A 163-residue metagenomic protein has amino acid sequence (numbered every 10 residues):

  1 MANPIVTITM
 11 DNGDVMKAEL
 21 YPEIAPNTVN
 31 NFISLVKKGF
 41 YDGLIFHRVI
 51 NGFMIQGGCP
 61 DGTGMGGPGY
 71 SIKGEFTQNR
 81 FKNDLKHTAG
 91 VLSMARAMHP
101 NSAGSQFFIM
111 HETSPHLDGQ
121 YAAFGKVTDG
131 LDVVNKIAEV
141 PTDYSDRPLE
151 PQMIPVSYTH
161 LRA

Functional and structural regions predicted by a protein language model:
M1-L161: Cyclophilin-like peptidyl-prolyl cis-trans isomerases
